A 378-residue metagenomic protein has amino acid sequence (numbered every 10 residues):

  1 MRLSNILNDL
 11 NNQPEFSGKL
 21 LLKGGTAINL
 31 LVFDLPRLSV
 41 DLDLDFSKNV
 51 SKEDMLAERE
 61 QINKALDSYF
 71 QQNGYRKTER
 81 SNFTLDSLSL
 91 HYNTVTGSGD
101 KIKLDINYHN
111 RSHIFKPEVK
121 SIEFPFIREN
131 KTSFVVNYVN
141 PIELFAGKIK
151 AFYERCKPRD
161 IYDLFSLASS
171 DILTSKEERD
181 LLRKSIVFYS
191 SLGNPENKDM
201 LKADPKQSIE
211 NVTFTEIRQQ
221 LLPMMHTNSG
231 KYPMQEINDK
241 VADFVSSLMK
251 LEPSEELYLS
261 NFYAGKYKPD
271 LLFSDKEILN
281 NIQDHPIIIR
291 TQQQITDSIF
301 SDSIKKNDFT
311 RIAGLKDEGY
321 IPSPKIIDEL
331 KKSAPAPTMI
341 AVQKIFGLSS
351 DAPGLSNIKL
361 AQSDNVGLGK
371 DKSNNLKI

Functional and structural regions predicted by a protein language model:
M1-L20, L30-L42, F46-I299: Structured mid-to-C-terminal alpha-helical surface segments
G25: Active-site glycine-centered loops adjacent to acidic/histidine catalytic or metal-binding residues that shape
C156, N307-D308: Short helix-adjacent coil turns
S298-F300, P324-S333: Ankyrin-repeat boundary/"N-cap" motif
K306, I312-A313, K332, A336 (+1 more regions): Non-Sec secretion/translocation targeting segments of pathogen effectors
G314-I321: Ankyrin repeat domain, specifically the short helix-to-loop turn at the C-terminus of the second helix of each repeat
